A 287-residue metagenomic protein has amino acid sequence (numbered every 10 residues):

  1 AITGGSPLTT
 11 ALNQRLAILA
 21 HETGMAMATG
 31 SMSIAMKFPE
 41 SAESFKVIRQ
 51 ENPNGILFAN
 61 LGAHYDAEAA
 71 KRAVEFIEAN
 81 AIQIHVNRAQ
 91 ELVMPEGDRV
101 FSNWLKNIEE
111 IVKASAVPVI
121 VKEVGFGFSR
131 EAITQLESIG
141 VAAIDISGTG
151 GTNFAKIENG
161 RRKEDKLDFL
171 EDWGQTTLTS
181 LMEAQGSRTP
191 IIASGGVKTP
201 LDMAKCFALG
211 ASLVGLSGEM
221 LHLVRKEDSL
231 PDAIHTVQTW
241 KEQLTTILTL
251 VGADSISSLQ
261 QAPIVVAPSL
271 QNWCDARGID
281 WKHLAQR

Functional and structural regions predicted by a protein language model:
A1-L57, I247, L259-L270, C274 (+2 more regions): N-terminal capping/small domains of soluble enzymes
G5, E78, E227-S229: Glycine-centered helix-coil hinge/cap
A11, P39, M94-G97, E227-S229: Short, solvent-exposed loop/turn segments at secondary-structure boundaries
Q14, P39-E43, E68, S102 (+4 more regions): Generic alpha-helical secondary structure signal
Q14-E22, Q50-F58, A63-S194, P200-V224: Alpha/beta enzyme core
D168-I192, K198-R287: Alpha/beta catalytic cores of nucleotide-metabolism and tRNA/nucleoside-modifying enzymes
